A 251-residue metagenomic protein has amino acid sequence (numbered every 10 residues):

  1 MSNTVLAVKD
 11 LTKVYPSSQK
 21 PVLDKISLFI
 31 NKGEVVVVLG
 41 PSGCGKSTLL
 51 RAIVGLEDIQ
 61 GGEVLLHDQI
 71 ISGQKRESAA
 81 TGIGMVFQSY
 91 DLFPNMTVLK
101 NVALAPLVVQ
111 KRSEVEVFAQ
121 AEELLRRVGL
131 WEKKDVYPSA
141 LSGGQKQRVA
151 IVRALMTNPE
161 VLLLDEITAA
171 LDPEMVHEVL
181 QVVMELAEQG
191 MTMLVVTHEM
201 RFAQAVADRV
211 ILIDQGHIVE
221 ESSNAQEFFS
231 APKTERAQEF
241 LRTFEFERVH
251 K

Functional and structural regions predicted by a protein language model:
N3-V8, T12-E221: ABC family nucleotide-binding domain
Q226-K251: C-terminal boundary and immediately downstream tail of ABC-type ATPase nucleotide-binding domains
